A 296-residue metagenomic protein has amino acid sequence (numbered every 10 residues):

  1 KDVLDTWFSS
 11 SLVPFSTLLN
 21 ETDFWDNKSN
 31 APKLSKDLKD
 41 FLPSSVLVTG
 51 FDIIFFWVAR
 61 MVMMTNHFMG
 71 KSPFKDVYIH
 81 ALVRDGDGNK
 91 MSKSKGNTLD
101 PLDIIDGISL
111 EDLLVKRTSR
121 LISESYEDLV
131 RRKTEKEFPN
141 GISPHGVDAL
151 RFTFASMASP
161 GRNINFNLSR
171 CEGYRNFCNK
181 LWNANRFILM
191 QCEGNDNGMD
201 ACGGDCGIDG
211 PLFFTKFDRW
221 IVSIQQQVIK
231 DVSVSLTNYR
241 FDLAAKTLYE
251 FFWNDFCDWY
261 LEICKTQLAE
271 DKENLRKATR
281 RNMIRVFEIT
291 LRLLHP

Functional and structural regions predicted by a protein language model:
K1-G194, I221-C264, A269, N282-H295: Structured secondary-structure scaffolds
N27-N30, A201, L212: A solvent-exposed, charged loop/short amphipathic helix patch at secondary-structure junctions
E135-N140, G210-I221, L275-R276: A ubiquitous short alpha-helical element
M190-C206, G210: Intrinsic disorder at enzyme termini
